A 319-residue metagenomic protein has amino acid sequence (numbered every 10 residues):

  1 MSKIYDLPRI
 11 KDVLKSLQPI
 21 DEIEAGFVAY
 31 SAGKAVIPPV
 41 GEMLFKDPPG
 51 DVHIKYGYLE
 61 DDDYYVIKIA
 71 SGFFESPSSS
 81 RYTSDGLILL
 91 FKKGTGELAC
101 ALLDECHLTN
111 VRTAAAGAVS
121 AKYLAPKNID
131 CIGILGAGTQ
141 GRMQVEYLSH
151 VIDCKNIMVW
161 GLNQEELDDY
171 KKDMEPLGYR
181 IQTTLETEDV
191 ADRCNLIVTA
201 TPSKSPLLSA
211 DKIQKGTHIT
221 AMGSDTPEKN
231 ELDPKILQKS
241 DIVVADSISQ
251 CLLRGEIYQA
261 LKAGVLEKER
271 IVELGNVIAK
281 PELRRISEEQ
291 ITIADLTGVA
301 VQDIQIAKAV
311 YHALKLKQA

Functional and structural regions predicted by a protein language model:
M1-T109, A118, L124-N128, V301-I304 (+1 more regions): N-terminal ligand-binding/catalytic initiation module
L124-C131, D153, Q214-K215: Short helix-loop-beta connector
I132-G133, T292: Conserved beta-strand elements of the Class I
A137-G138: Glycine-rich Rossmann-fold phosphate-binding loop(s) that bind the pyrophosphate of adenine dinucleotide cofactors
G141-R142: N-terminal Rossmann-fold NAD(P) dinucleotide-binding loop
H150-L177: NAD(P)-binding Rossmann-fold cofactor-contacting core
Y179-A260, V265: Rossmann-like adenosine-cofactor binding region
E228-A319: Adenosine-phosphate binding glycine-rich loop
